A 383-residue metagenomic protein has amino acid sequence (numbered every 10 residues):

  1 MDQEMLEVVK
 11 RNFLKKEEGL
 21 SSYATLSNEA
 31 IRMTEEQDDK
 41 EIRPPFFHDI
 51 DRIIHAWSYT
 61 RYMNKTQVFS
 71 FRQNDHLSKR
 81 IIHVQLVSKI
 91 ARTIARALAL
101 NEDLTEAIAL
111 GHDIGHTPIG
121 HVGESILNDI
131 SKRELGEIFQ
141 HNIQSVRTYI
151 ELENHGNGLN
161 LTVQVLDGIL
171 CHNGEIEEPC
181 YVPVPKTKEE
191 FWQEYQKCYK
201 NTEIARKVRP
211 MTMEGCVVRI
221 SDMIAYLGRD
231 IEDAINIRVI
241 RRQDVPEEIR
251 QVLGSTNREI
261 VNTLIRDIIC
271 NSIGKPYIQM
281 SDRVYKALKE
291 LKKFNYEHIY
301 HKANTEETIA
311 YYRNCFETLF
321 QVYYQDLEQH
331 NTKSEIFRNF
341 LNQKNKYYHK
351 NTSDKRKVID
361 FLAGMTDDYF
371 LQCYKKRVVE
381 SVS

Functional and structural regions predicted by a protein language model:
M1-I81, L86-I94, E102, G123 (+2 more regions): Histidine-centered, transition-metal-coordinating active-site segments
A107-I108: Active-site alpha-helix of zinc metalloproteases
G111-I119, A225: Short active-site segment of divalent metal-dependent hydrolases/proteases that encodes the spacing between
G120-R133: A glycine- and small-aliphatic-rich helix-loop capping segment at beta-alpha/alpha-beta transitions that lines
